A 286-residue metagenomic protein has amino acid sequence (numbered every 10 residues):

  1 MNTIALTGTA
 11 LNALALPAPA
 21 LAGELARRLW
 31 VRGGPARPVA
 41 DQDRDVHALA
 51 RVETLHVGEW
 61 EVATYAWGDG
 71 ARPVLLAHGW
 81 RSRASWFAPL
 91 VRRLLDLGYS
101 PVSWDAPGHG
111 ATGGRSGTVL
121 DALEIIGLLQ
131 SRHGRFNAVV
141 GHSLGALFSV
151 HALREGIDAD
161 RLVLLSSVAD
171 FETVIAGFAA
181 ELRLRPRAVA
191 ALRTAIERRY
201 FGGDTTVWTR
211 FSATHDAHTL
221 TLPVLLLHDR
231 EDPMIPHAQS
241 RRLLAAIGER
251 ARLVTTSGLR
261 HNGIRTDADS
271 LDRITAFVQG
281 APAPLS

Functional and structural regions predicted by a protein language model:
M1-L55: An N-terminal hydrophobic leader/cap segment in hydrolases
N12, A159-L222, E249, G280-S286: The alpha/beta-hydrolase serine catalytic core
A84, V91-G113: Conserved alpha/beta-hydrolase
S116-N137: Alpha/beta-hydrolase active-site loop
V140-S149: Gly/Ala-rich beta-loop-alpha elbow adjacent to hydrolase catalytic centers
T219-T221, L226-H228, D232: Short beta-strand/loop motif that positions the catalytic acidic residue of the alpha/beta-hydrolase fold
P236-L244: Short alpha-helix in the alpha/beta-hydrolase fold that links the catalytic acid
L259-D269: Catalytic histidine-centered segment of alpha/beta-hydrolase-like enzymes
